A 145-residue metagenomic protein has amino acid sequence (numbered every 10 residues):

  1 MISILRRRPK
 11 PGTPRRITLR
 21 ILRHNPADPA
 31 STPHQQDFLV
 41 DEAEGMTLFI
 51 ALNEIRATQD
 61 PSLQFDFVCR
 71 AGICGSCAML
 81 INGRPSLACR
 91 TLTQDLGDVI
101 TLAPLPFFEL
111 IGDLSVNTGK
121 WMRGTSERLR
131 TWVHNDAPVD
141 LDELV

Functional and structural regions predicted by a protein language model:
M1-V145: Signature of N-terminal electron-transfer/Fe-S-associated modules in redox systems
